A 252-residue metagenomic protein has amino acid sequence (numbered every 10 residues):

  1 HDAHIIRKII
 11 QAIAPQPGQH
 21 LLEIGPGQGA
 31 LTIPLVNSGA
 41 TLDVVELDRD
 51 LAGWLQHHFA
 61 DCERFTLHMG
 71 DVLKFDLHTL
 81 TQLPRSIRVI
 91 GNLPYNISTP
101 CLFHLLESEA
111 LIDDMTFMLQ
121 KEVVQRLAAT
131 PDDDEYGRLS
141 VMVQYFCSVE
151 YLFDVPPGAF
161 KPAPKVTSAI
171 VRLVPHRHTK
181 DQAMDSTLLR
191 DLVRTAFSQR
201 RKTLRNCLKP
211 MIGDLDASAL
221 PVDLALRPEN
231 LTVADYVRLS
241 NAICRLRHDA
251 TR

Functional and structural regions predicted by a protein language model:
H1-T195, R238-N241, H248-R252: Catalytic cores of RNA-modifying enzymes
P175, V193-R252: C-terminal lobe and adjacent flexible extensions of AdoMet/dcAdoMet transferase-like proteins
